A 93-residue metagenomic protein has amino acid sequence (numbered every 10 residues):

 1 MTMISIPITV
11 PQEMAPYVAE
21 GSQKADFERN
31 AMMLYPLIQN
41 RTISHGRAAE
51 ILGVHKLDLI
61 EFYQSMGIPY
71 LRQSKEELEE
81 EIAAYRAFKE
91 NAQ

Functional and structural regions predicted by a protein language model:
M1-Q93: Small, basic N-terminal interaction modules of short regulatory proteins
